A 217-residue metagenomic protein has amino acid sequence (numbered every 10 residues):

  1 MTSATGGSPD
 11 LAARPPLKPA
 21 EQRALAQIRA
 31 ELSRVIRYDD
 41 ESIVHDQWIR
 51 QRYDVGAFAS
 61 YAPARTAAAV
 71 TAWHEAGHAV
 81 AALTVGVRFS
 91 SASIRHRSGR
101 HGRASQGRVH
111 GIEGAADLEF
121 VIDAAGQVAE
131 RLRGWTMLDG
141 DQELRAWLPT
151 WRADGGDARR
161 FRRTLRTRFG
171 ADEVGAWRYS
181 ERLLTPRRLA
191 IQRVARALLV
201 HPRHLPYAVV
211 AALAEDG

Functional and structural regions predicted by a protein language model:
T2-G217: Soluble catalytic regions of large protease machineries
